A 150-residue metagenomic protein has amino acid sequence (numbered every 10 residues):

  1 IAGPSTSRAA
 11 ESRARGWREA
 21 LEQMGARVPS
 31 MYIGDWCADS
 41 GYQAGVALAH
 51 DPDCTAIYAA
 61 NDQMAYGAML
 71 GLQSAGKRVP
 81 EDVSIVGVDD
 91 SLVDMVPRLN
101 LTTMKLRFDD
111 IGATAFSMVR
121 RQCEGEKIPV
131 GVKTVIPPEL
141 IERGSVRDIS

Functional and structural regions predicted by a protein language model:
I1-S150: Bacterial carbohydrate/catabolite-sensing allosteric modules
